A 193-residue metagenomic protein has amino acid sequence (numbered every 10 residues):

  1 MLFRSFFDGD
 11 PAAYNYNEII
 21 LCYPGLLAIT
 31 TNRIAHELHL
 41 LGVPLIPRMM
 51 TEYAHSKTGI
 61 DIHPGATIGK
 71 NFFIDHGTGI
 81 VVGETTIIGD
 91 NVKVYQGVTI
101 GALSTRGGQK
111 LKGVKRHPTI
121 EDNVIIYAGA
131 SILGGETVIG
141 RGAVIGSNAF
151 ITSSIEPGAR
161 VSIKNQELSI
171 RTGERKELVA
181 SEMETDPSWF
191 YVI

Functional and structural regions predicted by a protein language model:
A12-Y14, T119: A short alpha-helix capping/helix-coil boundary motif
Y14-L21, G25-I80: Extended, small-residue-rich solenoid/repeat segments and analogous flexible loops that form exposed scaffolds
T58, H63-P64, G69-K70, D75-E84 (+11 more regions): Left-handed beta-helix
Q109-R116: Regulatory activation segment
I155-I193: Short hairpin/turn module used for nucleic-acid contact or packing/dimerization
